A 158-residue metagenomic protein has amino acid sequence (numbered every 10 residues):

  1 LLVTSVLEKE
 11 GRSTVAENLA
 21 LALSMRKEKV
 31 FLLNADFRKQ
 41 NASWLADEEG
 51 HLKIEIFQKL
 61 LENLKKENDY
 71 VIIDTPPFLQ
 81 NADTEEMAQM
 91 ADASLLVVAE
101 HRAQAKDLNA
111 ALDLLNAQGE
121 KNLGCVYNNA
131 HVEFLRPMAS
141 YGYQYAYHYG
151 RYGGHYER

Functional and structural regions predicted by a protein language model:
L1-D47, T84: Walker A/P-loop NTP-binding active-site region of P-loop NTPases, recognizing the glycine-rich GxxxxGKT/S
L2-T4, L33, V71-T75, L96-E100 (+1 more regions): Conserved beta-strand segments of the P-loop GTPase G domain that flank and frequently precede/overlap
L33, E48-T84: Switch II (G3) loop of P-loop NTPases
F37-K39, P77-L79, H101-Q104, N129-F134: Conserved nucleotide-binding/hydrolysis micro-motifs of P-loop NTPases
W44-I54, V97-A103: Flexible beta-alpha connector loops of hexameric P-loop NTPases
K66, Q80-H101: Inter-motif core of Ras-like GTPase G domains
K106-R158: Hydrophobic micro-sites
